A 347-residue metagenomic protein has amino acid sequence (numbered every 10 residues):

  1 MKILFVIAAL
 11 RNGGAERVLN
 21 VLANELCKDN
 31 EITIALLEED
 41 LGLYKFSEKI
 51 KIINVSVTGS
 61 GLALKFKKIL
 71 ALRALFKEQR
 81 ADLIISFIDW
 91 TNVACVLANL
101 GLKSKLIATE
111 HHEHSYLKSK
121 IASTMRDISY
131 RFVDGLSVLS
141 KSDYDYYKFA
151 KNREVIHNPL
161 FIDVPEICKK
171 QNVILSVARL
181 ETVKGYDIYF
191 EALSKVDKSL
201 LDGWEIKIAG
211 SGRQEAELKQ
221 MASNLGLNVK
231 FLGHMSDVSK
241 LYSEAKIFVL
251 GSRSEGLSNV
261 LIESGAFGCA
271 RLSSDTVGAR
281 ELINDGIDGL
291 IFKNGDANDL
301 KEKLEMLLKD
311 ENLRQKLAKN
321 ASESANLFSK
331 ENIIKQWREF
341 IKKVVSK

Functional and structural regions predicted by a protein language model:
F5-L64, Y146, G212-R213: N-terminal strand-loop element at the rim of the active site of nucleotide-sugar-dependent glycosyltransferases
G13-V21, R179-K195, I206, R213-K219 (+2 more regions): A conserved mid-protein helix/loop that constitutes part of the nucleotide-sugar donor-binding site
I53, R131-V164: Donor nucleotide-sugar binding/catalytic pocket of nucleotide-sugar-dependent glycosyltransferases
F76, L100, L106-S137, D145-K148: A conserved, positively charged/aromatic
S86-A94, E110: Short His-centered aromatic/hydrophobic patch
H234, R253: Aromatic "clamp/platform" in nucleotide-sugar-dependent glycosyltransferases that forms part of the donor/acceptor
A270-S273: Short hydrophobic beta-strand element within catalytic cores of glycosyltransferases and related nucleotide-activated
D285-G286, L290-A297, M306-N312, N326: Conserved acidic donor-binding segment of nucleotide-sugar-dependent glycosyltransferases
